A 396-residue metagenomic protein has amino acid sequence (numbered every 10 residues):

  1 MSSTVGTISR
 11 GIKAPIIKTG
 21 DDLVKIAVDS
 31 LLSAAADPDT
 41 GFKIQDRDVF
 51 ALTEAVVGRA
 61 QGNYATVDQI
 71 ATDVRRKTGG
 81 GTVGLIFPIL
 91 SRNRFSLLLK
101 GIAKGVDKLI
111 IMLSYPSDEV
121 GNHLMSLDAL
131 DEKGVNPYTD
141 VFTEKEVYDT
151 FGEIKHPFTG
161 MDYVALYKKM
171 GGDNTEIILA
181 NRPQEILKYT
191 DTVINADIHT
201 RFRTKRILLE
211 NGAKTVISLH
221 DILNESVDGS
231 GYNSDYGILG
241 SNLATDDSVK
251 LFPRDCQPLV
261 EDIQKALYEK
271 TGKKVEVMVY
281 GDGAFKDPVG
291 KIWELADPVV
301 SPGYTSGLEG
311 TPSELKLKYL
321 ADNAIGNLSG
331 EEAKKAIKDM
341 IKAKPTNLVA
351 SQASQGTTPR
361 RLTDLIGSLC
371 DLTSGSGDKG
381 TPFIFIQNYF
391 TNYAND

Functional and structural regions predicted by a protein language model:
S2-D46, A55-D396: Conserved mixed alpha/beta catalytic, RNA-binding, or beta-rich assembly cores of soluble enzyme, regulatory
